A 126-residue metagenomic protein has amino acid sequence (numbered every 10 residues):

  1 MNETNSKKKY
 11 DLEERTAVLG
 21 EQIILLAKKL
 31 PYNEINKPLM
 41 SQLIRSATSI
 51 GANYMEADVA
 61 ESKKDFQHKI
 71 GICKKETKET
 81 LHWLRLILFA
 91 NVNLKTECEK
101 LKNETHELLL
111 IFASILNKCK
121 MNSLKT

Functional and structural regions predicted by a protein language model:
M1-T126: Amphipathic alpha-helical assembly/interaction segments
